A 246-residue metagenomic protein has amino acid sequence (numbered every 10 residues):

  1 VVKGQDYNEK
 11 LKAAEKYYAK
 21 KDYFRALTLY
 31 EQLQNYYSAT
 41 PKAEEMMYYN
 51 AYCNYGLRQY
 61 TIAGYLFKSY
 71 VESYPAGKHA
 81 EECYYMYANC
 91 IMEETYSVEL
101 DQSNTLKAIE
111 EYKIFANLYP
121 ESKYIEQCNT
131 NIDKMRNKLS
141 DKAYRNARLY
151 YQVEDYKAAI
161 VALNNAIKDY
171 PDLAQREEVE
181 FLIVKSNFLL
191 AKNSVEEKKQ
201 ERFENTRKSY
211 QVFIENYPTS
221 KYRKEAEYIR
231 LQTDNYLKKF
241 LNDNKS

Functional and structural regions predicted by a protein language model:
V1-S246: Acidic, polar-rich low-complexity tracts and alpha-helical solenoid repeat scaffolds
